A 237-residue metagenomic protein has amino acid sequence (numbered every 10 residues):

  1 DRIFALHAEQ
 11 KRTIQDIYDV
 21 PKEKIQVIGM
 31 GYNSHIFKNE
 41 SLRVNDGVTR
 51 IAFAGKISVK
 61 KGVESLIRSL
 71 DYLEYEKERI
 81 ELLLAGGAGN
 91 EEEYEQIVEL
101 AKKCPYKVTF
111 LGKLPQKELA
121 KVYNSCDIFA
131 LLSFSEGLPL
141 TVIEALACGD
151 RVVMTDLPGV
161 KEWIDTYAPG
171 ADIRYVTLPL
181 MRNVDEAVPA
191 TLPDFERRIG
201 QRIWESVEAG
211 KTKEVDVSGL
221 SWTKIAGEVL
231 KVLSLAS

Functional and structural regions predicted by a protein language model:
F4, N45-K61, I67-L70, L83: Conserved donor-binding/catalytic core segment of Leloir-type glycosyltransferases
E9, G31: Carbohydrate-associated surface elements
Y32, A54, E81-Q96, F110-K113: Glycosyltransferase donor-sugar binding loop
K113-L114, K121-C126: Short alpha-helical donor nucleotide-sugar binding micro-motif in glycosyltransferases
F134: Aromatic "clamp/platform" in nucleotide-sugar-dependent glycosyltransferases that forms part of the donor/acceptor
R151-M154, K161, D165: Short hydrophobic beta-strand element within catalytic cores of glycosyltransferases and related nucleotide-activated
E186-L235: A charged, aromatic-enriched C-terminal amphipathic alpha-helix characteristic of glycosyltransferases across folds
